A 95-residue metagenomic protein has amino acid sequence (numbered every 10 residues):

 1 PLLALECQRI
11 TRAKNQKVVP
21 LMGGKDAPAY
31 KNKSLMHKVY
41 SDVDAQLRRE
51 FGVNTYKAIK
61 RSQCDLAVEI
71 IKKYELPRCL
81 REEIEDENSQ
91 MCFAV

Functional and structural regions predicted by a protein language model:
P1-V95: A general nucleic-acid interaction/assembly signal
